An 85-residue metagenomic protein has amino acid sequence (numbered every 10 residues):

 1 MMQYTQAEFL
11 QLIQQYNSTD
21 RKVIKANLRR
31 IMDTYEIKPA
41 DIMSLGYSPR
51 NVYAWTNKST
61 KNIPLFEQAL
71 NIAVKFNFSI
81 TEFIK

Functional and structural regions predicted by a protein language model:
M2-P39: A short, Lys/Arg-rich alpha-helix, primarily the initiator
V23-I24, Y47, P64: Alpha-helix N-cap/N′ positions at the starts of helices
A26, R30, A54, K85: DNA-binding alpha-helical recognition surfaces that contact promoter or target DNA
N27, L70-K75: Short, basic, alpha-helical segments at the C-terminal edge of helix-turn-helix-like DNA-binding modules
T34-A54: Short alpha-helical DNA-recognition segment
Y35-E36, F76-F78: A short, glycine-centered helix-capping/turn motif at helix boundaries that positions DNA-contacting or catalytic
S59-N71: Short, basic-rich loop-to-helix N-cap that marks the start of a DNA-contacting helix
N77-K85: Short C-terminal boundary/hinge segments that cap the last helix of small helical domains
